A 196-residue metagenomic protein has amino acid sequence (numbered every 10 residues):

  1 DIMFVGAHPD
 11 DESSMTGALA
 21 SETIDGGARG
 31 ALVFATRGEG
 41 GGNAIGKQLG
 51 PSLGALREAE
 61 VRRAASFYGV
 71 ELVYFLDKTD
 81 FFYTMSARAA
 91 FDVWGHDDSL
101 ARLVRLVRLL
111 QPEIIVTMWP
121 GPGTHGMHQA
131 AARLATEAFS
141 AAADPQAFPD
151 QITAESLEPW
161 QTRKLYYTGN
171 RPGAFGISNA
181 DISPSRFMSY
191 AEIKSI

Functional and structural regions predicted by a protein language model:
D1-L109, A132-S140, D144: Active-site rim/loop-helix segments in enzyme catalytic domains that contact anionic ligands
D1-V5, R88-I196: Metal-dependent de-N-acetylase/amidase catalytic core
